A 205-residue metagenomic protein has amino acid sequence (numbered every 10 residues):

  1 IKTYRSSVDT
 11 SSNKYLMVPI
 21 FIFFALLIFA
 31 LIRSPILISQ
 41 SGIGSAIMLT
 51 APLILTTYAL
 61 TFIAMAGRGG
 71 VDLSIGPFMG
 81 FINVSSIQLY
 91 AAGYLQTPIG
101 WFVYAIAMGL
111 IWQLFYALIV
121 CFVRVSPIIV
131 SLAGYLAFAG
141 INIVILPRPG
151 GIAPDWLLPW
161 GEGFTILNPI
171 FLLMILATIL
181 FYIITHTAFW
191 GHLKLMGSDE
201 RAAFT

Functional and structural regions predicted by a protein language model:
I1-I22: Transmembrane alpha-helical segments of polytopic membrane transport and secretion proteins
L16, L73-F81, V125-G134: Cytoplasmic-side transmembrane-helix entry/capping segments in multi-pass membrane proteins
V18-I20, G42-I54, P98-M108: Structural signature of hydrophobic alpha-helical transmembrane segments
I22-I38, R68, N142-L146, Y182-A188: Structural signal for alpha-helical transmembrane segments and their membrane-water exit/capping regions in multi-pass
A25, F29-L31, Q40-A92, V120: Single transmembrane alpha-helix segments in multi-pass membrane proteins
Y94-Y135, I175-T178: Alpha-helical transmembrane segments within multi-pass membrane transporters and channels
V123, P127-T187: Transmembrane helix-bundle core of multi-pass membrane transporters and related energy-transducing complexes
I179-T205: Membrane-helix/interface signature in polytopic inner-membrane proteins
